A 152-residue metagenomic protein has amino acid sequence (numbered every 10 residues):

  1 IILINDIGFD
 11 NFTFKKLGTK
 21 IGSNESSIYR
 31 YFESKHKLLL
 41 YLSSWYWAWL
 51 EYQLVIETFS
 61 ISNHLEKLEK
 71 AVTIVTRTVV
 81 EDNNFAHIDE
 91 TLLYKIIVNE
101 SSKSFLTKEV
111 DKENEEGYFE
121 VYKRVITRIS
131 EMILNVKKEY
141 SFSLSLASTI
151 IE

Functional and structural regions predicted by a protein language model:
I1-T13: Short, amphipathic alpha-helix enriched in basic
I2, L38-F59, K70-I74: Alpha-helical structural segments
D10-K37: Helix-turn-helix
Y29, E51-V55, S130, L134: Amphipathic alpha-helical segments within well-ordered protein domains
Y41, S62, E66, Y140-S148: Short, solvent-exposed positions on alpha-helices
E57-T91: Hydrophobic alpha-helical connector segments
L93-V136: Amphipathic alpha-helical packing segments from all-alpha helical-bundle domains
E115, N135-E152: Hydrophobic/aromatic-rich alpha-helical bundle segments in the mid-to-C-terminal region
